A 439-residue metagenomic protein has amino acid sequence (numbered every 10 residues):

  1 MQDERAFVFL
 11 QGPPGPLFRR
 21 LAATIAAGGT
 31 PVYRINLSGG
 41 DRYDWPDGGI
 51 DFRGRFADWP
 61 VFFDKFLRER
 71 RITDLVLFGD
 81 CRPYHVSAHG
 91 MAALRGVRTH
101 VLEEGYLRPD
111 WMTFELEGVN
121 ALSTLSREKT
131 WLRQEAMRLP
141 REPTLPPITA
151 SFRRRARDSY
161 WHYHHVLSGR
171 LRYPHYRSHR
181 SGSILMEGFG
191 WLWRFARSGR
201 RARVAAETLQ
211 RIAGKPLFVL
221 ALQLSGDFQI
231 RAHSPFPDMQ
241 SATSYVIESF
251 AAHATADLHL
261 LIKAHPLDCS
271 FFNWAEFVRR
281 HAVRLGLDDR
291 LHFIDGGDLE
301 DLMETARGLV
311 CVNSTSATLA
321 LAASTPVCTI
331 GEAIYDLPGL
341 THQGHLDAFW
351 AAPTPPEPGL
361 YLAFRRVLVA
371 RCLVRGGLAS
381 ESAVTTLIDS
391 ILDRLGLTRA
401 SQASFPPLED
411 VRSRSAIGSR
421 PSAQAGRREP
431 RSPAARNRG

Functional and structural regions predicted by a protein language model:
M1-S38: N-terminal subdomain of nucleotide-sugar transferases
F9, P14-L17, L37-L132: Active-site and donor-binding regions of nucleotide-sugar-utilizing enzymes
L21, G28, R172-F277: Conserved catalytic-core segment of nucleotide-activated headgroup transferases in glycan assembly
G54-E69, P266, F271-T315, A322: Donor nucleotide-activated moiety binding/catalytic core segment of transferases that use nucleotide-activated donors
D74-V86, D295-T341: A donor-sugar binding/catalytic signature common to diverse glycosyltransferases and related nucleotide-sugar
L94-T99, L258, S324-T325: A short helix->loop->beta-strand "cap" motif at the edges of active sites that frequently abuts
H100-S198: Catalytic core of nucleotide-activated saccharide and alditol-phosphate transferases
L125-R170, L340-G439: Leloir-type glycosyltransferase catalytic cores
